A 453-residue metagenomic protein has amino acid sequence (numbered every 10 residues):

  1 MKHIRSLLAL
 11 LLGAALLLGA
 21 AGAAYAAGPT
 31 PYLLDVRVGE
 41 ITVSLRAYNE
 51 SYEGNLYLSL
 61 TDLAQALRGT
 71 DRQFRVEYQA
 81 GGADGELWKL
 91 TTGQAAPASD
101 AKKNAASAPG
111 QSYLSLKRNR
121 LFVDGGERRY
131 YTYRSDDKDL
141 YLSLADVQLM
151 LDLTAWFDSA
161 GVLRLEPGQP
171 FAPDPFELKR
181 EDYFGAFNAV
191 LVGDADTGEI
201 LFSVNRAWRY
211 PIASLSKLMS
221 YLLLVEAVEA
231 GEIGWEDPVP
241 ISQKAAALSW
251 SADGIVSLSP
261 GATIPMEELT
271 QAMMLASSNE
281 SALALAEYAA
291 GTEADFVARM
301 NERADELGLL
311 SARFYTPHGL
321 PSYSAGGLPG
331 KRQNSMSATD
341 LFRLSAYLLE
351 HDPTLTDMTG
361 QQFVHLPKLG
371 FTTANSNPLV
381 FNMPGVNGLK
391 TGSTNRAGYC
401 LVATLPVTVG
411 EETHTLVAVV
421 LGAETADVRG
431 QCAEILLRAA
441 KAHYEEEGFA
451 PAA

Functional and structural regions predicted by a protein language model:
K2-A26: Sec-dependent N-terminal signal peptides of Gram-positive bacterial secreted proteins and lipoproteins
G22-E199: Primary recognition of N-terminal secretory signal peptides and signal-anchoring hydrophobic helices
P31, N55, G85, D139 (+17 more regions): Extracytoplasmic
I41, Y48, T61, G93-A96 (+17 more regions): Solvent-exposed coil/turn segments that connect beta secondary-structure elements in extracytoplasmic/periplasmic
L63, V147, G198, K217-S220 (+5 more regions): Buried hydrophobic packing residues in well-ordered domains
Q73-A80, W156-A160, E199, E226-K244 (+1 more regions): Short, well-structured active-site flanking segments
Q169-T339, L349: Active-site-adjacent loops and short helices of periplasmic peptidoglycan-processing enzymes
F176-A189, E287-A453: Penicillin-recognizing serine hydrolase domain
